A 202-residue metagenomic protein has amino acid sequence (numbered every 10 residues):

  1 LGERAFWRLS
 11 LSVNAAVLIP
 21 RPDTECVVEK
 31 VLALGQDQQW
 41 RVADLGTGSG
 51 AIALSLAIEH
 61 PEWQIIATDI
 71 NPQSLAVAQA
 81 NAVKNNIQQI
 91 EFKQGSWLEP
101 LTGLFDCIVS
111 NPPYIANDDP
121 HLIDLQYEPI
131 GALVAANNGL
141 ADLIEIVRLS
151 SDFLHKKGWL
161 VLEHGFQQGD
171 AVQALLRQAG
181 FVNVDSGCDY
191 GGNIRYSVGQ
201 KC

Functional and structural regions predicted by a protein language model:
L1, Q94-G95, C188: Short loop/edge segments at beta-strand edges and connector loops that shape dinucleotide/nucleotide cofactor-binding
L1-A33: Conserved AdoMet
S10, Q64, Q89-E91, V182-D185: Conserved beta-strand segments of alpha/beta enzyme cores
I19, C26, A51, P72-Q73 (+4 more regions): Short alpha-helical
E25-L122: Conserved SAM/SAH cofactor-binding pocket of Class I
P112, Q200-C202: C-terminal beta-strand of the catalytic ATP-binding
P112-D142: Mobile active-site "lid"/loop adjacent to the S-adenosyl-L-methionine
N138-Q200: Conserved Class I SAM-dependent methyltransferase catalytic core
